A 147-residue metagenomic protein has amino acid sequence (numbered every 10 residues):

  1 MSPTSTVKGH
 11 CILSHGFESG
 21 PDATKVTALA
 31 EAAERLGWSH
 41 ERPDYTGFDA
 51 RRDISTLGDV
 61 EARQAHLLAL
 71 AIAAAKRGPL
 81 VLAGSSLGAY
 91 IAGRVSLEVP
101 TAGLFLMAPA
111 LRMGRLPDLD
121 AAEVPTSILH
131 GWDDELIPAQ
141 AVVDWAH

Functional and structural regions predicted by a protein language model:
S2-L80, I91-R94: Serine-hydrolase catalytic machinery in alpha/beta-hydrolase-like enzymes
L13-F17, A83, M107, L129: Short hydrophobic segments within beta-strands
S19-G20, W132-I137: Acidic catalytic loop of the alpha/beta-hydrolase fold
V26, P138-A146: Short alpha-helix in the alpha/beta-hydrolase fold that links the catalytic acid
A50, M113-G114, L136: Generic structural signal for helix capping and beta-alpha/helix-loop junctions
H66, I137-P138: Helix-termini ("caps") and immediately adjacent flexible loops/tails, especially at membrane-solvent interfaces
L70-E123: Primarily recognizes the serine-hydrolase "nucleophile elbow" in alpha/beta-hydrolase and SGNH/GDSL folds
A122-E123, I128-H130, D134: Short beta-strand/loop motif that positions the catalytic acidic residue of the alpha/beta-hydrolase fold
